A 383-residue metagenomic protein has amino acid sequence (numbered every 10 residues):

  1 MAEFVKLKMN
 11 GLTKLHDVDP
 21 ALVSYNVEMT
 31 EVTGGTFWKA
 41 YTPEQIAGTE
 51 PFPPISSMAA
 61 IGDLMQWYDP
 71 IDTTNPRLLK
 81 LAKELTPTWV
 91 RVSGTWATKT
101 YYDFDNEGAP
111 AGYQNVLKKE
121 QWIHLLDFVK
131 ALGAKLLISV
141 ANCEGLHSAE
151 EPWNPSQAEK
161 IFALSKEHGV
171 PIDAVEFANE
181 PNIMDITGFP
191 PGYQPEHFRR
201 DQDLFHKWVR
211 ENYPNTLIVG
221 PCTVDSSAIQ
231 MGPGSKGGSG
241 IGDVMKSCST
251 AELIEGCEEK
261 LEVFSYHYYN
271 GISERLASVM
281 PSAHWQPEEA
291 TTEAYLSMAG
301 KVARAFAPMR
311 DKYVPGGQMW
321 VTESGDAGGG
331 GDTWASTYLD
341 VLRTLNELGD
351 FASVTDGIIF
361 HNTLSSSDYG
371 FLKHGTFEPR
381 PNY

Functional and structural regions predicted by a protein language model:
M1-F177, P181-I241, M245-S247, A251 (+6 more regions): Non-catalytic accessory regions flanking glycosidase/transglycosidase catalytic cores in CAZymes
Y269-T291: Active-site His/acidic residue clusters
A290-A294, G331-W334: Surface-exposed cleft-lining segments at the edges of enzyme active sites
A294-K301: N-terminal topogenic module of multi-pass integral membrane proteins
